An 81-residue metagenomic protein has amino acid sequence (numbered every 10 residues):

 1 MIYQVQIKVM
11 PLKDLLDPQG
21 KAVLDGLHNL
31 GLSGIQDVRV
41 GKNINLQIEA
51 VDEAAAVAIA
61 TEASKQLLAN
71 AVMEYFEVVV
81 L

Functional and structural regions predicted by a protein language model:
I2-L81: Long, contiguous binding/interaction regions
